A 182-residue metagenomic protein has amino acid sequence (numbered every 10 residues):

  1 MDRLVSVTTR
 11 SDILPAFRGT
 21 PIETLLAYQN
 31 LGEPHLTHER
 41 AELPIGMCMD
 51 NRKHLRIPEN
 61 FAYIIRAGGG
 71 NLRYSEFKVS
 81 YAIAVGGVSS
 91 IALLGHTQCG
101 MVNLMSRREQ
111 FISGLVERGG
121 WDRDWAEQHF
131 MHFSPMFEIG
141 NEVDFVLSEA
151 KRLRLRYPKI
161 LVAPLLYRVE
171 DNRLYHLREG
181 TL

Functional and structural regions predicted by a protein language model:
M1-R40, G68-F77, Y81-G86, M101-L182: Divalent-metal-activated hydrolytic enzyme cores
R40-G100: Small-residue-enriched, tightly packed secondary-structure blocks
